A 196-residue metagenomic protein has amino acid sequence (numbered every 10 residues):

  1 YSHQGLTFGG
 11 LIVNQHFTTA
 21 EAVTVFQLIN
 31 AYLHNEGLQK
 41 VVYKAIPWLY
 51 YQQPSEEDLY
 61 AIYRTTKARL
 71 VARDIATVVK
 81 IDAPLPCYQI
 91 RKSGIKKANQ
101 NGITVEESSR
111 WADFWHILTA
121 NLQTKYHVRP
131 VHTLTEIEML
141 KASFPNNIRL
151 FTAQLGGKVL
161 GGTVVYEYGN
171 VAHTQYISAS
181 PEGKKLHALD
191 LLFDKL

Functional and structural regions predicted by a protein language model:
Y1, A45-K185: A conserved beta-strand-loop-helix scaffold within acyl/acetyltransferase catalytic domains
Y1-F8: Conserved acyl-donor/pantetheine-binding loop and adjacent beta-alpha core of acyl/acetyltransferases and related
F8, K40, D74-A76: Extracellular structured ligand-interaction cores
G9-T18, I177-L186: A short, internal acetyl-CoA/4′-phosphopantetheine-binding micro-motif in the GNAT/acyltransferase core
Q15-A20, A83-L85: Short, polar/flexible loop-turn hinges at active-site or ligand-entry regions and domain interfaces
T19-A31, K184-L196: Conserved acetyl-CoA-binding loop-helix of GNAT-fold acetyltransferases
Y32, L38, K67-R69: Conserved alpha/beta cores of soluble small-molecule-handling proteins
E36-P47: Conserved GNAT acetyl-CoA-binding A-motif
